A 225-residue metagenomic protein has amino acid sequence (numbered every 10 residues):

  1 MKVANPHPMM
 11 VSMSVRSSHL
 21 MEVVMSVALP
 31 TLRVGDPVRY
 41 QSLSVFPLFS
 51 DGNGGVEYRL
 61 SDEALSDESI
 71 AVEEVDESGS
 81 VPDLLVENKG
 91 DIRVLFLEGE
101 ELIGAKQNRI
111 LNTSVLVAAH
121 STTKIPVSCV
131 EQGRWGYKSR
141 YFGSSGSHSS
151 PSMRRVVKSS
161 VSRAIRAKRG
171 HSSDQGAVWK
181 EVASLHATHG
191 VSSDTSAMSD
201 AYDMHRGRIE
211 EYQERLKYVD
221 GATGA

Functional and structural regions predicted by a protein language model:
K2-V3, M10-V11: Alpha-helix boundary/capping motif
V15-L85, P126-S128, G136-K138: N-terminal, Lys/Arg-enriched amphipathic/low-complexity engagement segments that precede the first folded domain
T31-L32, V38, Q132-D194: Terminal connector regions
D36-R39, A105-G143: Intrinsically disordered, low-complexity Pro/Gly/Ser/Thr-rich segments with frequent PxxP/GP/PP motifs and embedded
D76, L85, E101-T113: Post-signal peptide N-terminal segment of secreted/secretory-pathway proteins
L84-R93: Asparagine-centered strand-capping/turn motif at beta-strand->loop junctions
I92-E100: Short, hydrophobic/aromatic beta-strand segments
H186-A225: A contiguous, surface-oriented mixed alpha/beta subdomain in the mid-to-C-terminal portion of proteins that forms
